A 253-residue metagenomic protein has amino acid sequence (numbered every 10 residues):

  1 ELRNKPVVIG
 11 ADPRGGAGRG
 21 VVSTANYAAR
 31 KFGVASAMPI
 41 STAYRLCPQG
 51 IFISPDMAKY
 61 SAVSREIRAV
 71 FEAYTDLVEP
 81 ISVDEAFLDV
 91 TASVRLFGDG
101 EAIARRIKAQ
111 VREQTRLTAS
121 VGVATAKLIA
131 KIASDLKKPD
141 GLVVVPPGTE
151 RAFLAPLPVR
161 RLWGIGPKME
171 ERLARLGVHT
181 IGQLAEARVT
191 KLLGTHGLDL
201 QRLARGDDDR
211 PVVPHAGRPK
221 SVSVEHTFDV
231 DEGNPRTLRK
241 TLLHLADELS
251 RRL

Functional and structural regions predicted by a protein language model:
E1-V83, F87, V94: Residues that scaffold, gate, or flank divalent-cation-dependent active/transport sites
G20-S23, I129-K137, R175, P211-A216: Short acidic, glycine/serine/threonine-rich loops at helix termini
E66, V70-Y74, R106-T115, L176 (+1 more regions): Generic non-transmembrane alpha-helical segments
I81-E85, A124-K127, G217: Short Gly/Ser/Thr- and Asp/Glu-enriched loop/turn motifs at secondary-structure junctions
L88-K108, K137, G177, V189: Catalytic palm subdomain of template-directed nucleic-acid polymerases, centered on the conserved carboxylate motif
D99-R160: Long, highly charged, low-complexity intrinsically disordered interaction regions that mediate electrostatic DNA/RNA
R161, M169-L253: DNA-contacting surface of Y-family translesion DNA polymerases
